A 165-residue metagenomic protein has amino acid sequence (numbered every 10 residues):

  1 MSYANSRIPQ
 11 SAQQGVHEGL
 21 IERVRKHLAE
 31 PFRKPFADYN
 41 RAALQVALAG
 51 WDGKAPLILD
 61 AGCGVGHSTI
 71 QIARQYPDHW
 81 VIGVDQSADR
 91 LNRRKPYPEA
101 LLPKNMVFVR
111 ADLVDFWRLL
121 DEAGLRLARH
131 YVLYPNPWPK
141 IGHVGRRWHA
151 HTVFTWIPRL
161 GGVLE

Functional and structural regions predicted by a protein language model:
M1-L57, H67-R74: S-adenosyl-L-methionine
A61, V84: Conserved beta-strand/loop positions that form the S-adenosyl-L-methionine
G62-G66: Class I SAM-dependent methyltransferase "Motif I" SAM/SAH-binding loop
S87: Conserved SAM/SAH-binding beta-strand->alpha-helix loop
R94: Conserved SAM-binding loop
Y97-G124: S-adenosyl-L-methionine
G145-V153: Charged helix-capping and loop-helix junction motifs
G161-E165: Conserved beta-strand signature within the Rossmann-like core of class I S-adenosyl-L-methionine
